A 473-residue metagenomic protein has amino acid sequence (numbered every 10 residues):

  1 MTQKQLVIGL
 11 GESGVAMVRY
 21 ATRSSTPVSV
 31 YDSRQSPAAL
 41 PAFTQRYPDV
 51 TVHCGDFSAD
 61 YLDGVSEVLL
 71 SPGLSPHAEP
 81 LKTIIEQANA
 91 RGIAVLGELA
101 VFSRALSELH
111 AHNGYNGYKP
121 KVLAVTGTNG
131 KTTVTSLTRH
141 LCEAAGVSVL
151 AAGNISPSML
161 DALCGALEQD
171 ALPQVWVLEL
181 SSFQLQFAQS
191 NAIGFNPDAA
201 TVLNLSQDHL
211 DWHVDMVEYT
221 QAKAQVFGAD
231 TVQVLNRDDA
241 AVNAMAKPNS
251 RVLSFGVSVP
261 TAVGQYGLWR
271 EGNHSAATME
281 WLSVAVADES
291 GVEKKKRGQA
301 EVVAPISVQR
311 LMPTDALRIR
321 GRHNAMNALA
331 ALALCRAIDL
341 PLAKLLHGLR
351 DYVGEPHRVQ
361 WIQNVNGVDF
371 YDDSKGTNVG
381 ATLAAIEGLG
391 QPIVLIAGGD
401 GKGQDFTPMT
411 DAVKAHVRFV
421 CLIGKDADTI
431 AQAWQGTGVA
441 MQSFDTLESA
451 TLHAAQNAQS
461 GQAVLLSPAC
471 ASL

Functional and structural regions predicted by a protein language model:
M1-A105, Q442: N-terminal leader/targeting and accessory segments in enzymes
K4, M17-S24, V308-R418, Q432: Nucleotide phosphate-binding/pyrophosphate-handling subdomain across enzymes that bind or process nucleotide phosphates
K4, T22, D60-D63, P72 (+3 more regions): Phosphate-binding loop of NTP-binding sites
G11, R34-S36, I155, D238-D239 (+1 more regions): Residues in the short beta-alpha loop(s) of Rossmann-like NAD(P)-binding domains
P27-D32, L150-A151, S254, L466: Short beta-strand "acidic-cap" motif of Rossmann-like dinucleotide-binding folds
P27-R34, L235-R237, I396-A397, H416-K425: Short internal beta-strands
D32, H53-D56, G97-V101, R237 (+4 more regions): Beta-strand->loop->alpha-helix junctions that form or flank phosphate-binding loops in nucleotide-handling enzymes
T407-Q462: C-terminal helical cap/extension that packs against the catalytic core of soluble nucleotide-cofactor enzymes
